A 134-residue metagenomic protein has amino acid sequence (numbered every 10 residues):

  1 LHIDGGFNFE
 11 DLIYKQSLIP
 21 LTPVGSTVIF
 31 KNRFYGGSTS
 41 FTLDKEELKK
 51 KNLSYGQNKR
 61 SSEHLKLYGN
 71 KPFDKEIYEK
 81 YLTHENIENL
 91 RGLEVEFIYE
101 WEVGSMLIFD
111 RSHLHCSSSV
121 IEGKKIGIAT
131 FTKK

Functional and structural regions predicted by a protein language model:
L1-K134: Catalytic core of non-heme Fe(II) oxygenases with the double-stranded beta-helix
